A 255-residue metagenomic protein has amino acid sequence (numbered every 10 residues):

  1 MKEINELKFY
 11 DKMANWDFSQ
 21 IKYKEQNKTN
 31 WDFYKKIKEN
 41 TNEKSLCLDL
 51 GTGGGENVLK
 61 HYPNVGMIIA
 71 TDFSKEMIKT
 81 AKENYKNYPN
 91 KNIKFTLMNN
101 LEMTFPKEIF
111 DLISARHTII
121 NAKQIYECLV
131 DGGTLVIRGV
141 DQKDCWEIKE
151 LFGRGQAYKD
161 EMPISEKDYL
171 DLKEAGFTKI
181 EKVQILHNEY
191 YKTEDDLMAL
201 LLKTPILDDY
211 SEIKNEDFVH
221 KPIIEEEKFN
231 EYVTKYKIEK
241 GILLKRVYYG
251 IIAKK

Functional and structural regions predicted by a protein language model:
M1-T41: Conserved class I S-adenosyl-L-methionine
L46-E102: Class I SAM-dependent methyltransferase SAM/SAH-binding core
L101-L112: A short acidic, Gly/Pro-enriched loop at the edge of an enzyme's catalytic core that lines a small-molecule cofactor
F110-Q124, G139-D141: A short SAM/SAH-binding and catalytic strip from SAM-dependent methyltransferases
A122-V136: A short glycine-rich, Lys/Arg-flanked "PGG" loop and its adjoining helix->strand segment in the class I
D141-K159: Short, glycine-/aromatic-enriched active-site segment of Class I SAM-dependent methyltransferases
E161-G176: Short alpha-helix
E181-K255: Conserved Class I S-adenosyl-L-methionine
